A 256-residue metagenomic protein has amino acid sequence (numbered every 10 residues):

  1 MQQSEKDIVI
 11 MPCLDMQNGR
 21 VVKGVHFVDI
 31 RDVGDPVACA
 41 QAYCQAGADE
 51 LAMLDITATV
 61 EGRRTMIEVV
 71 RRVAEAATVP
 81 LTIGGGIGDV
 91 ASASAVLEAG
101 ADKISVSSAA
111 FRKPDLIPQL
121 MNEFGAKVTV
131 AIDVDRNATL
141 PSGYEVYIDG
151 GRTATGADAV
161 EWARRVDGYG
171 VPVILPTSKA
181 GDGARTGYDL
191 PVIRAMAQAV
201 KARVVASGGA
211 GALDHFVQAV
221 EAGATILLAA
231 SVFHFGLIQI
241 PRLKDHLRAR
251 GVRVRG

Functional and structural regions predicted by a protein language model:
V9-C13, E50, T78-T82, K103-S105 (+5 more regions): Structural preference for beta-strand elements that scaffold enzyme active sites
D15, Y43, L51, I83 (+7 more regions): Conserved, mostly hydrophobic/aromatic
M16-K23, A101-G181: Conserved anion-binding
E50-V69, S108, L175-G187: Glycine-rich, proline-tolerant flexible connector loops at the mouths of alpha/beta enzymes
T57, T65-V128: Glycine/small-residue-rich loop that forms an oxyanion/phosphate-binding "nest" at active or ligand-binding sites
R64-R71, P114, T155-V160, T186-A195: Charged helix-capping and loop-helix junction motifs
A77, L81-I104, P191-L227: Catalytic cores of alpha/beta
L116-E123, V217-G256: C-terminal helical cap(s) of enzyme catalytic domains, especially alpha/beta-barrels
